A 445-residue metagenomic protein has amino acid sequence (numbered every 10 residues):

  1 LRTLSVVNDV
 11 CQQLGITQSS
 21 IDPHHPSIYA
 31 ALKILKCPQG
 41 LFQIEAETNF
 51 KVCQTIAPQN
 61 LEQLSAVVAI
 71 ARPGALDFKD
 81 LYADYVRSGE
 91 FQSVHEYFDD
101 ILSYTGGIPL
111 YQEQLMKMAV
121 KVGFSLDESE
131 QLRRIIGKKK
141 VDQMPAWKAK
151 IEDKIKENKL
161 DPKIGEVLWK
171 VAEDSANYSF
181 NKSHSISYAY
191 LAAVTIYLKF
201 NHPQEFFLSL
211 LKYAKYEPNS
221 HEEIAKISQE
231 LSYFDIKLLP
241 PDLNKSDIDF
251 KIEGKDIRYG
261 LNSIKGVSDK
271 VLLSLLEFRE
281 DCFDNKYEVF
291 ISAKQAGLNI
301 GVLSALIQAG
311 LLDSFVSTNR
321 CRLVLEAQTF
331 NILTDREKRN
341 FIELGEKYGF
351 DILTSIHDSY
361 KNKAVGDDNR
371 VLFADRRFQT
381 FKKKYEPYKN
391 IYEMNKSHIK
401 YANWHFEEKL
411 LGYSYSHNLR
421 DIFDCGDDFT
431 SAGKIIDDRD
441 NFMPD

Functional and structural regions predicted by a protein language model:
L1-D445: Noncatalytic, beta-rich nucleic-acid-contacting surfaces in large DNA/RNA-processing enzymes
